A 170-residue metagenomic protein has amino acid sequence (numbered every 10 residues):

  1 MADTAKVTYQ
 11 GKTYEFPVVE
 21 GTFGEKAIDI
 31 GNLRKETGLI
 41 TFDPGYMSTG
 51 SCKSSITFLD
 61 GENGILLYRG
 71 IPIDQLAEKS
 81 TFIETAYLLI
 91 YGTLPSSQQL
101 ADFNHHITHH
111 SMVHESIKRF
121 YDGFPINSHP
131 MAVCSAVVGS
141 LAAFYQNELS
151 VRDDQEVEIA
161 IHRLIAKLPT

Functional and structural regions predicted by a protein language model:
A2-T170: Hydrophobic alpha-helical bundle cores within soluble ligand-binding/oligomerization subdomains
